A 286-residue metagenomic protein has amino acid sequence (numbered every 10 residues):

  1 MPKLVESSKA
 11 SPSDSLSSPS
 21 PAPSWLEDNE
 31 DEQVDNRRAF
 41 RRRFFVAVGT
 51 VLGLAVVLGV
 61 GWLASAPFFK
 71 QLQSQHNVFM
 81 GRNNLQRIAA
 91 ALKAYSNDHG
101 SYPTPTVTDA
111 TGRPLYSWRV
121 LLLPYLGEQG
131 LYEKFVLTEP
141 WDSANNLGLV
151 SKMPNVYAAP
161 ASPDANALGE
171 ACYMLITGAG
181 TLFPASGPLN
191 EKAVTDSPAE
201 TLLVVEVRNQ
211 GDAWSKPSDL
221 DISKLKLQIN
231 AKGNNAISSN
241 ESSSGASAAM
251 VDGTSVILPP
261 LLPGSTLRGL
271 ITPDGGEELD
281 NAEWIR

Functional and structural regions predicted by a protein language model:
M1-R37: N-terminal intrinsically disordered, acidic low-complexity segments at the extreme N-terminus
N36-A47: Short, low-complexity patches enriched in S/T/P/G
A47-W62: Hydrophobic membrane-insertion alpha-helices, especially the h-region of bacterial N-terminal signal peptides
G59-K152, D164-A165, E191-A199, S255 (+4 more regions): Conserved hydrophobic/amphipathic alpha-helical signal-anchor segments
N77, L168-E170, T177-G178: Subtilisin-like serine protease catalytic core
A159: Active-site neighborhoods of enzyme catalytic cores
P163-N166, R208-Q210: Solvent-exposed loop/turn segments at secondary-structure junctions within structured extracellular/periplasmic domains
T177-R286: Hydrophobic alpha-helical interface faces used for helix-helix packing
